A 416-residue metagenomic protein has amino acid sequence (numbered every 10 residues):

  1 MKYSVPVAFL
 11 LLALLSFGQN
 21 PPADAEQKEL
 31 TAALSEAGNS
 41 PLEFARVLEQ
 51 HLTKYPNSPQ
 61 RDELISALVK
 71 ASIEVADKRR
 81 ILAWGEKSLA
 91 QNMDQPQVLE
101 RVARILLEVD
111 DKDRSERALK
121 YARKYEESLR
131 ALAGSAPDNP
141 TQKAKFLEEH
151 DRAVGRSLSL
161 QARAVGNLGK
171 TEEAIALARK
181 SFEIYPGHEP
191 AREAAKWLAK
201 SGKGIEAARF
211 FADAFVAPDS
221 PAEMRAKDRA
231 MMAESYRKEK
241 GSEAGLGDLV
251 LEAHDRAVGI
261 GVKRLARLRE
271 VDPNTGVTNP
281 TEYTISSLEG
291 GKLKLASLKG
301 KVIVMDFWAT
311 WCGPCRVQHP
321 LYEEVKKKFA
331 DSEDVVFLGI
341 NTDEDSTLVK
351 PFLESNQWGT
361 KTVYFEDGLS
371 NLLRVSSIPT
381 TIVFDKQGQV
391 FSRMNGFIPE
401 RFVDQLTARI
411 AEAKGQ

Functional and structural regions predicted by a protein language model:
G18-L64: N-terminal leader/linker segments that initiate helical-solenoid repeat arrays
K120-R130, G204-A222, V250-D255: TPR/TPR-like (Sel1-like) alpha-helical repeat modules
E223-E282, A296-K299: N-proximal helix/coil linker or "cap" segments that precede and/or mark the start of modular domains
T284, K350-Q387: Short, internal strand/loop/helix patches that form the active-site neighborhood or redox-interaction surface
T284-I303, F329: A short beta-strand-turn-helix
F307-E324: Conserved redox-active cysteine motifs that mediate thiol-disulfide chemistry, especially di-cysteine Cys-X(1-2)-Cys
H319-I340: Conserved helix-turn-beta segment immediately C-terminal to the redox Cys motif in thioredoxin-like folds
K386-Q416: Thiol-/selenol-based redox modules, centered on thioredoxin-like and closely related oxidoreductase domains
